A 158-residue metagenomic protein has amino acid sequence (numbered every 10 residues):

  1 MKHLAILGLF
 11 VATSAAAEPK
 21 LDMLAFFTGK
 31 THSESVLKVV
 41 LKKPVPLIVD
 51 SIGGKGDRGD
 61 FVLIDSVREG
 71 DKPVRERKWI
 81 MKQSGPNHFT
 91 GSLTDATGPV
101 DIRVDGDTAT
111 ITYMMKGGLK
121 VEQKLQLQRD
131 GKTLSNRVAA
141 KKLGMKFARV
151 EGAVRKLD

Functional and structural regions predicted by a protein language model:
M1-L7: Sec-dependent signal peptide recognition, specifically the positively charged N-region followed immediately by
A12-S14: N-terminal signal peptide c-region/cleavage motif recognized by signal peptidases
A17-K30, I80, R129-G131: N-terminal helix-cap/turn-to-beta initiation motif at the start of protein domains
L24, P44-P46, G118, G131 (+1 more regions): Short coil/turn motifs at beta-sheet boundaries
F27-S35, N136: A short, Trp-centered hydrophobic/proline-enriched beta-strand micro-motif
E34-Q126, K142: Central antiparallel beta-sheet cores of small beta-barrel/beta-sandwich binding domains
L125-D158: Edge beta-strand at a domain terminus
